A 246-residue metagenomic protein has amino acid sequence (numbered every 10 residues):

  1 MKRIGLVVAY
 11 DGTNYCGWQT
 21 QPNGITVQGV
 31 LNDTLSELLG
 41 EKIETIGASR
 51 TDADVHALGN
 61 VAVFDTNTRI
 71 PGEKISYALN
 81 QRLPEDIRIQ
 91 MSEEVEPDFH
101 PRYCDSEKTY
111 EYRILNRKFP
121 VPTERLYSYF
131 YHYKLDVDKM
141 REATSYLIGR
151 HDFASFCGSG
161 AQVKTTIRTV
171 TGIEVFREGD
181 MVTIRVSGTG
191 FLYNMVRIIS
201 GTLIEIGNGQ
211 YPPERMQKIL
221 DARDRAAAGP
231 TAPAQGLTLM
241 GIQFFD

Functional and structural regions predicted by a protein language model:
M1-D246: Structured-RNA-binding interfaces characteristic of tRNA pseudouridine synthases
